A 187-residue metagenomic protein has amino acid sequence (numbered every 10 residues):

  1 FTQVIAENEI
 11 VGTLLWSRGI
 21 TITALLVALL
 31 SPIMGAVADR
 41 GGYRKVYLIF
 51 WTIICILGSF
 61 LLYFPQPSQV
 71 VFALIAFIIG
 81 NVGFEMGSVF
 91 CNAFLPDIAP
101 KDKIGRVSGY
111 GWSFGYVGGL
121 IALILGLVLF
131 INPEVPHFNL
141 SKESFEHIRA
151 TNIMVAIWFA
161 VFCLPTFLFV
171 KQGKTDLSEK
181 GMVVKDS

Functional and structural regions predicted by a protein language model:
F1-K171, L177-S178, V184-S187: Membrane-embedded alpha-helical bundles of multi-pass transporters/translocases, especially carrier/permease families
